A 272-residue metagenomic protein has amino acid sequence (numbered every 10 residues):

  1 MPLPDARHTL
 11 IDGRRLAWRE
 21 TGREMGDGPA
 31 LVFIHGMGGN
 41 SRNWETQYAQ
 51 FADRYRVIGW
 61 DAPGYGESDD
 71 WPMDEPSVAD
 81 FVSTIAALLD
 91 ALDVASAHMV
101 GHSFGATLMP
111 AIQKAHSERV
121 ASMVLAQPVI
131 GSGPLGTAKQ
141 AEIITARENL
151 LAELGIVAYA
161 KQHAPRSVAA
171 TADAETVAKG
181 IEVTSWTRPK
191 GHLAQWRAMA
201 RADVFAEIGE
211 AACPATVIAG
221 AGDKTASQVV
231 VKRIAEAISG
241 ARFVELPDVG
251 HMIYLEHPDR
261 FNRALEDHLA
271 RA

Functional and structural regions predicted by a protein language model:
M1-L31, D53-Y55, A95, L125 (+1 more regions): Alpha/beta-hydrolase fold catalytic core
R14, A49, I58-V100, R263: Active-site loop/oxyanion-hole signature of alpha/beta-hydrolase fold enzymes
R14-D70: Conserved HGGG/HGGXW glycine-rich cap/lid loop of the alpha/beta-hydrolase fold
P110, K114, A121-A152: Flexible "cap/lid" loop of the alpha/beta hydrolase fold
P134-Q140, A152-G209: Conserved alpha/beta-hydrolase catalytic His-Asp/Glu region
A211, V217-A219: Short beta-strand/loop motif that positions the catalytic acidic residue of the alpha/beta-hydrolase fold
G222-A226: Acidic catalytic loop of the alpha/beta-hydrolase fold
A241-A272: Catalytic active-site module of serine/aspartate enzymes centered on a nucleophile-bearing elbow/loop
